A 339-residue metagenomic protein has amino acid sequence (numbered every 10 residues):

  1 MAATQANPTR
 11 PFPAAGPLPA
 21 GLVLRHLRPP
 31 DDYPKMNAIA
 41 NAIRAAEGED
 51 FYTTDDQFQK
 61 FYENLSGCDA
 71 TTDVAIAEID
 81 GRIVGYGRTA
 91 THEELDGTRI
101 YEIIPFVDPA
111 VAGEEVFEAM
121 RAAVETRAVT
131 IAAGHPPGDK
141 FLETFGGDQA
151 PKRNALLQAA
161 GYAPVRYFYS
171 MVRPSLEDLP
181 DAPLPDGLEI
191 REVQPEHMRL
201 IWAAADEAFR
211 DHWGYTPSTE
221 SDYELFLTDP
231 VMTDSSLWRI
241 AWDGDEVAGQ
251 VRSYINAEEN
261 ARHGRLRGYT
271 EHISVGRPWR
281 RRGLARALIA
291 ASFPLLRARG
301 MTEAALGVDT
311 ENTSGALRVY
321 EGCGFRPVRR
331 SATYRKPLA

Functional and structural regions predicted by a protein language model:
M1-G16, T91-D96, I100, I104-D186 (+1 more regions): Acyl-donor-binding surface of acyltransferase catalytic domains
A2-K60, A182-S218: Short amphipathic alpha-helix that is part of the acyltransferase structural core
R25-R28, N41-H135, L142, G146 (+2 more regions): Conserved donor-binding loop and adjoining core beta-sheet/short helix segment in diverse acyl/aminoacyl transferases
I103, T144, T270, A304-V308: Conserved hydrophobic beta-strand within the GNAT/NAT acetyltransferase core sheet that lines the active-site cleft
G113-T130, H272-V275, R281-A298, E303 (+1 more regions): Conserved acetyl-CoA-binding loop-helix of GNAT-fold acetyltransferases
R153-L157, Y320, F325: Conserved active-site tyrosine of GNAT-family acetyltransferases
E177-G268: Flexible, substrate/cofactor-facing loop regions flanked by secondary structure within enzyme catalytic domains
I289, N312-A316, T333-L338: Short glycine/proline-centered loop/turn elements that form peptide/ligand docking sites
